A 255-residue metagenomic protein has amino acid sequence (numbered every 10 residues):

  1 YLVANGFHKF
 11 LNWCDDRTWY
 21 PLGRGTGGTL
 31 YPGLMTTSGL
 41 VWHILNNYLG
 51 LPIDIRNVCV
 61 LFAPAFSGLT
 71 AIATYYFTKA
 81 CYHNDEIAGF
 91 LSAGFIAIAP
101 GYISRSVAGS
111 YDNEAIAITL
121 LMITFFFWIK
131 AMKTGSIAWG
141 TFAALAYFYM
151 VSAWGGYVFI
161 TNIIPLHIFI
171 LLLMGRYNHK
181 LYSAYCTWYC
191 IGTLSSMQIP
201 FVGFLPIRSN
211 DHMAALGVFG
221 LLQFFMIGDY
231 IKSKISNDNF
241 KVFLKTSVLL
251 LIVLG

Functional and structural regions predicted by a protein language model:
Y1-L69, D112-A115, T119: Membrane-interface coil-to-helix junctions
G6-F7, S136, Y177-N178: Residue-level recognition of short, well-ordered coil/turn positions that link secondary-structure elements
F7-F10, C14, G94-P100, S196-P200 (+1 more regions): Transmembrane signal-anchor helices characteristic of membrane glycosylation enzymes that use polyprenol
M35, A63, Y75, L254-G255: Solvent-exposed, polar/charged alpha-helical surfaces in well-ordered, non-transmembrane soluble domains, broadly
P52, F77, L181-S183: Membrane-embedded alpha-helical bundles that form conduits across membranes
V60, D85-F90, N239-L249: Internal alpha-helical transmembrane segments of multi-pass membrane proteins
L61-C81, D85-M174, Y185-V202: Membrane-embedded helix bundles of polyisoprenyl
I160-V248: Perimembrane helix-loop-helix junctions
